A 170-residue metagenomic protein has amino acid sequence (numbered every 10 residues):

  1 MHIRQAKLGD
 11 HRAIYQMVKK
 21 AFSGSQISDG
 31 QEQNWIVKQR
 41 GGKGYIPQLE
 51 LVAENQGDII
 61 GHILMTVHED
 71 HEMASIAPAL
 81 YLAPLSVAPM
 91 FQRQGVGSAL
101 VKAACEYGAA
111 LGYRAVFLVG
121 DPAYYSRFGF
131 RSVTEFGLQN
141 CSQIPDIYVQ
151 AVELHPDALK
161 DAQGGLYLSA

Functional and structural regions predicted by a protein language model:
H2-I14: A short beta-loop-alpha structural element at the N-terminal edge of CoA-dependent acyl/N-acetyltransferase catalytic
H11, Y15-Q16, F22-Q56, I60-L64 (+1 more regions): Active-site rim helix/loop that mediates acceptor-substrate recognition in acyltransferases
Q56-G57, M90, E153-A158: Short loop segments at secondary-structure junctions
T66, L100-A104, S132-F136: Short acidic (Asp/Glu) patches
S75-P89: Conserved acetyl-CoA binding element of GNAT-fold acetyltransferases
F91, G95-A103, Y113: Conserved acetyl-CoA pyrophosphate-binding loop and the N-cap/start of the following alpha-helix in GNAT-like
A110-R114, V119-I144: Conserved active-site alpha-helix within GNAT-family acetyltransferase domains
Q139-A170: C-terminal "cap" of GNAT-fold acetyltransferases
